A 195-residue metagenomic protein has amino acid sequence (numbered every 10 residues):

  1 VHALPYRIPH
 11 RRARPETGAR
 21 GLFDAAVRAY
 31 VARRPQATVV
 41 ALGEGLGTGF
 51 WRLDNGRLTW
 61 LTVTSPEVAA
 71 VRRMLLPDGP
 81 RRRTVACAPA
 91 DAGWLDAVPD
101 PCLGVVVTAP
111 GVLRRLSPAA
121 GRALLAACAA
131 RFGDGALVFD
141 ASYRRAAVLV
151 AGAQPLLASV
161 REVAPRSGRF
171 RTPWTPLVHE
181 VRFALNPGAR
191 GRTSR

Functional and structural regions predicted by a protein language model:
V1-V40, L46-C87, P101: Rossmann-like AdoMet
G47, V148-R195: Rossmann-like AdoMet/SAM-dependent catalytic core
P80, F139-G152: Conserved class I S-adenosyl-L-methionine
A92-C102: Short amphipathic alpha-helix with an adjacent loop that forms part of the alpha/beta core around
V107-T108: A conserved beta-strand element that flanks and buttresses the S-adenosyl-L-methionine
V112: Hydrophobic adenine-recognition pocket in adenosine-nucleotide-binding enzymes
R115-C128: A short, conserved alpha-helix within the catalytic core of class I
L125, R131-R144: Conserved beta-strand signature within the Rossmann-like core of class I S-adenosyl-L-methionine
